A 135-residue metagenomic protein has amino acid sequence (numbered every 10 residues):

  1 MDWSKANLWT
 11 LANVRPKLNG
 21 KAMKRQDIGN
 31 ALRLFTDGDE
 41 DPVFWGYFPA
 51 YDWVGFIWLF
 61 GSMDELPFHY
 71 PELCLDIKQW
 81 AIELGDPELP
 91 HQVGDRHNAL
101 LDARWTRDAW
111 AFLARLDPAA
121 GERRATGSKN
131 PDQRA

Functional and structural regions predicted by a protein language model:
M1-A50: Conserved non-catalytic scaffold segment of RNase H-like nuclease domains
G20, E72, D95-N98: Pocket-edge positions in alpha/beta enzyme catalytic cores
T36, F60-D64, L113-D117: Short, well-ordered alpha-helical segments in soluble proteins
E40-P49, V54-G55, E88-A135: Acidic, Mg2+-coordinating catalytic module of metal-dependent nucleases/exonucleases that use a two-metal-ion mechanism
A50-E72: Substrate-recognition/cap helix-loop segment adjacent to the acidic, metal-dependent catalytic center of Asp-based
L59, E83, A109: Active-site-proximal flexible loops/turns
F68-L89: Short, flexible loop segments at boundaries between secondary-structure elements
